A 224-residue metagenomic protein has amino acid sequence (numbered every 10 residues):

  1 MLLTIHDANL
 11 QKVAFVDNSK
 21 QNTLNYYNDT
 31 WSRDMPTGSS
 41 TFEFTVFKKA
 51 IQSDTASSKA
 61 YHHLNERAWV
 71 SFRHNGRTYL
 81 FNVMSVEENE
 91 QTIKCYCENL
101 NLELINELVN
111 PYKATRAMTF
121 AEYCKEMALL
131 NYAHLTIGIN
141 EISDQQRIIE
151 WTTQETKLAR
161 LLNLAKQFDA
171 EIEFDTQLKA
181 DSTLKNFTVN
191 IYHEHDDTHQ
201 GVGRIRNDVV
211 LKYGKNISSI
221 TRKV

Functional and structural regions predicted by a protein language model:
M1, Y61-R67, D169, T183-L184: A short, compositionally biased
M1-H62, E98-L102: Juxtamembrane "anchor/assembly" segments of surface/extracellular structural proteins
L2-H6, A14, T41-T45, W69-S71 (+7 more regions): Ser/Thr- (and often Asn-) enriched beta-sheet segments in non-cytosolic proteins
Q11-A14, A50-T55, R77-Y79, E103-N106 (+1 more regions): Short, surface-exposed beta-strand/loop "edge" segments at domain boundaries and coil↔beta transitions
N22-D34, N82-E87, F174-L178: Short amphipathic beta-strand and strand-loop transition segments with alternating hydrophobic
R33-E43, K48, C124-T152, D175: N-terminal export/assembly leaders
S57-I139: Surface-exposed cap/loop segments at beta↔alpha junctions
S85-L104, E141-K223: Short beta-strand-centered interaction patches in the first periplasmic/extracellular domains of large envelope
